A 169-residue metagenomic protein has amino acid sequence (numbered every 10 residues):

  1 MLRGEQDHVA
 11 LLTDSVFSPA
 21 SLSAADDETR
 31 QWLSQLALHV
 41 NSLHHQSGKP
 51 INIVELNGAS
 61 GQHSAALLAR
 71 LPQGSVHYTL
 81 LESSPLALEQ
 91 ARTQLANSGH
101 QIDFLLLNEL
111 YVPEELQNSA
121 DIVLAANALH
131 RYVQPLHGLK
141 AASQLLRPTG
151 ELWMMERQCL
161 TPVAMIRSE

Functional and structural regions predicted by a protein language model:
M1-E169: 4′-phosphopantetheine-dependent carrier domains
